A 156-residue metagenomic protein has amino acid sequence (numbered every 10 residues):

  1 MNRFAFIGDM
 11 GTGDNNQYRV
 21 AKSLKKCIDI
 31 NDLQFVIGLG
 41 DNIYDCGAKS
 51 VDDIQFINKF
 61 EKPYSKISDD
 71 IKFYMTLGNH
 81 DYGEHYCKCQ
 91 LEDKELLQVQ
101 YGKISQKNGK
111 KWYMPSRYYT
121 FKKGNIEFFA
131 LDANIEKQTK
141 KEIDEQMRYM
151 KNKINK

Functional and structural regions predicted by a protein language model:
M1, D32-L33, D70, K156: A general structural motif
M1-S23, I28: An acidic-aromatic substrate-binding cleft motif
F4, F35, I126-F128: Structural motif
G8, G40, D132: Active-site beta-alpha turn of Rossmann-fold NAD(P)-dependent dehydrogenases/reductases
M10-G13, N42, H80: Gly/Ser/Thr-rich beta-alpha loop segments that engage phosphate groups in nucleotides
K25, Y44-N155: Extended active-site neighborhood of metal-dependent phosphoesterases/phosphodiesterases
I28-C46: Active-site metal-binding motif and surrounding structural segment of the metallo-beta-lactamase
